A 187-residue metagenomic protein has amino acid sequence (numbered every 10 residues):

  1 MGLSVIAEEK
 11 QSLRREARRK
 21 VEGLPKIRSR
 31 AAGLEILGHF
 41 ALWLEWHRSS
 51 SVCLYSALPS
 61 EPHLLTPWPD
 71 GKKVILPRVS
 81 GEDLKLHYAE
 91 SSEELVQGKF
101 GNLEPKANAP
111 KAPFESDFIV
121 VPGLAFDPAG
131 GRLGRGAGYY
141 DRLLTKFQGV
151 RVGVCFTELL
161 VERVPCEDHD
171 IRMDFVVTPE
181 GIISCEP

Functional and structural regions predicted by a protein language model:
G2-F114: N-terminal active-site beta-alpha-beta segment that forms phosphate/nucleotide-binding and substrate-recognition loops
K85-P187: Conserved phosphate- and dinucleotide-binding cores of soluble alpha/beta proteins, encompassing both enzyme active
